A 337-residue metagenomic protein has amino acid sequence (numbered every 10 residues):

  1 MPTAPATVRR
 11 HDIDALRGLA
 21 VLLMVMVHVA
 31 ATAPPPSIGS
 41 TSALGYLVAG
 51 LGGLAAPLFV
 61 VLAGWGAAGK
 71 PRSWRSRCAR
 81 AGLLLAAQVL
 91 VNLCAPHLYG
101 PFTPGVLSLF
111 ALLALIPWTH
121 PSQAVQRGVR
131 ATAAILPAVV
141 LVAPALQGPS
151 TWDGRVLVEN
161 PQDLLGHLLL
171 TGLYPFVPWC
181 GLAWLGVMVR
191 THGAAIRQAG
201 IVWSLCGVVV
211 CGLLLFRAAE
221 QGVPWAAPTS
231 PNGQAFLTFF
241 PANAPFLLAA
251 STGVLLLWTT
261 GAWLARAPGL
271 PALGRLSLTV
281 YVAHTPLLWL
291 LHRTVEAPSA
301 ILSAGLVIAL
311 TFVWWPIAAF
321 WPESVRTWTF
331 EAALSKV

Functional and structural regions predicted by a protein language model:
M1-V337: Alpha-helical transmembrane segments and their immediate juxtamembrane cytosolic regions
